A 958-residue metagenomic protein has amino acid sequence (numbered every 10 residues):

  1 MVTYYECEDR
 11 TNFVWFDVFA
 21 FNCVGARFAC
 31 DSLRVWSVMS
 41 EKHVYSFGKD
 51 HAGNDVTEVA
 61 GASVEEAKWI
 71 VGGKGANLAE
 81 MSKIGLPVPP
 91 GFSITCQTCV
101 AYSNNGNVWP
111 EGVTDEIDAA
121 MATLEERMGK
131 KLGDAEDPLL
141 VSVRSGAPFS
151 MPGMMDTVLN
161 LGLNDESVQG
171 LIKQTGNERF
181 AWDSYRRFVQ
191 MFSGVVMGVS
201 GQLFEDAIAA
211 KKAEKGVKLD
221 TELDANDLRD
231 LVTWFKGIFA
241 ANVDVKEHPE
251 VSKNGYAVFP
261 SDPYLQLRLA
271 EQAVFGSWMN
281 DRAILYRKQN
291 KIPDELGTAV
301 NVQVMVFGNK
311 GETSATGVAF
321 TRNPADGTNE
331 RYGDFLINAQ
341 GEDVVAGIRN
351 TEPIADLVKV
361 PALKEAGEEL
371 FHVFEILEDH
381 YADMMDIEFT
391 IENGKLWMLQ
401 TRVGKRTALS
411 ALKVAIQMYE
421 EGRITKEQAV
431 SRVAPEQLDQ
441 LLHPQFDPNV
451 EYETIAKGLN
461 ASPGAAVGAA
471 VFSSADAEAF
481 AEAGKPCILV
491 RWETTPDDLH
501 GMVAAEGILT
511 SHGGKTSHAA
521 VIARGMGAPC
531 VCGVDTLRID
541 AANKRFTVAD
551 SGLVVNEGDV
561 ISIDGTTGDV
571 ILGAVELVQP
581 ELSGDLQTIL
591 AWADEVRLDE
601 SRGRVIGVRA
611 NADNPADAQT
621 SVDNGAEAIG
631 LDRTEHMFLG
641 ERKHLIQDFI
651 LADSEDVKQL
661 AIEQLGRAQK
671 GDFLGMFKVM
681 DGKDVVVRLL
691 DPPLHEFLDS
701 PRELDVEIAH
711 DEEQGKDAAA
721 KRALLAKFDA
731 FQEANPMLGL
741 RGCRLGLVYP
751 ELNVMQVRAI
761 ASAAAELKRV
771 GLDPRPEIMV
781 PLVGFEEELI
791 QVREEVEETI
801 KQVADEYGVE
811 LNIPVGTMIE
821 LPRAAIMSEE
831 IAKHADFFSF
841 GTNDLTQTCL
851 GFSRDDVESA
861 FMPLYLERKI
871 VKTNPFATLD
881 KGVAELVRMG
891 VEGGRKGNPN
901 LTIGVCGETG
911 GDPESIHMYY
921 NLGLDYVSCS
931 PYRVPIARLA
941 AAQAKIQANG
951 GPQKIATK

Functional and structural regions predicted by a protein language model:
S37-E453, N460, E478-A479, K485-I488 (+11 more regions): Nucleotide/phosphate-binding sheet-loop regions of phosphoryl- and nucleotidyl-transfer enzymes
R144, L582, V596-K958: Conserved alpha/beta-domain cores
Q289, V430-F480, P486, D569-V608 (+3 more regions): Long, charged amphipathic helices and adjacent flexible linkers at domain junctions
A475-N556, R775, P781-E795, P822-S828 (+6 more regions): Conserved structured catalytic cores and adjacent interaction surfaces of nucleotide-binding/hydrolyzing enzymes
